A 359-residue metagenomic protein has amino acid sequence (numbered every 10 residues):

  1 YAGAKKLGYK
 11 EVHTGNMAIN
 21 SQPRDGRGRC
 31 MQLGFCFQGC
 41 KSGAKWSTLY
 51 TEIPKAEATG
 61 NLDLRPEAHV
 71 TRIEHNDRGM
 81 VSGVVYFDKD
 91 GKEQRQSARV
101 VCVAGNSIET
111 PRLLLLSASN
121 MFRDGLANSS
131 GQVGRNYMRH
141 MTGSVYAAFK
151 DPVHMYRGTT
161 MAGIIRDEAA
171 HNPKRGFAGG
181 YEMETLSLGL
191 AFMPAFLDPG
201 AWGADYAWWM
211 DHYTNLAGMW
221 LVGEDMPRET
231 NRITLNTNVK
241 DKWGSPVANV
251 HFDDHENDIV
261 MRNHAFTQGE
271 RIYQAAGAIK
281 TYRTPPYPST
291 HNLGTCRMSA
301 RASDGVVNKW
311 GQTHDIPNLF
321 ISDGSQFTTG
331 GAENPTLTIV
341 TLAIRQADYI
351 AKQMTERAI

Functional and structural regions predicted by a protein language model:
Y1, I53, L114-L115, F266 (+3 more regions): Non-transmembrane alpha-helical segments in soluble domains of secreted/periplasmic/extracellular proteins
Y1-V70: Conserved redox-cofactor binding core of oxidoreductases
K6-E11, H154, I272-R283, M354-I359: Surface-exposed helix-capping loop/turn segments at secondary-structure junctions
L7, S130-A248, E256-I259, N292 (+3 more regions): FAD cofactor-binding and catalytic pocket of flavoenzymes
H13-N16, G28-C36, T71-E74, M80 (+4 more regions): A glycine-rich dinucleotide-binding beta-alpha-beta segment and adjacent secondary-structure elements that constitute
E52-A58, D90-R95, M298, D304-H314: A short acidic-Thr-Gly-centered motif at the start of a beta-strand
A58-T59, A68, R72-R78, V84-R157 (+3 more regions): Glycine-rich loop(s) and the adjacent beta-strand/alpha-helix scaffold that form part
T329-D348: A conserved FAD-binding loop/helix module that cradles the flavin
